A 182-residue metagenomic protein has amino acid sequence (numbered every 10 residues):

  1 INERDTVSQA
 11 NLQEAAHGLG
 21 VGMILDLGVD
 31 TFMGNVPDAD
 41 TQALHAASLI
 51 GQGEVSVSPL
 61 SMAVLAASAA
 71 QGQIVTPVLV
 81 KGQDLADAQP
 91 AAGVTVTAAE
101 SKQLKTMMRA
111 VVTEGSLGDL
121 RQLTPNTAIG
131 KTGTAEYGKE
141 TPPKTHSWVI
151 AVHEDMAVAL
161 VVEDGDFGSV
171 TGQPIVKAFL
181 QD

Functional and structural regions predicted by a protein language model:
I1-D164: Beta-lactam-recognizing serine transpeptidase/beta-lactamase-like catalytic domain environment
S58-V64, T171-A178: Short amphipathic alpha-helical face segments that pack within enzyme cores and frequently flank/anchor catalytic
A88-A92, P174-D182: Short, gly/Ser/Thr-rich active-site loops of penicillin-recognizing serine hydrolases
V162-G172: A short acidic/glycine-rich loop-to-helix N-cap element
